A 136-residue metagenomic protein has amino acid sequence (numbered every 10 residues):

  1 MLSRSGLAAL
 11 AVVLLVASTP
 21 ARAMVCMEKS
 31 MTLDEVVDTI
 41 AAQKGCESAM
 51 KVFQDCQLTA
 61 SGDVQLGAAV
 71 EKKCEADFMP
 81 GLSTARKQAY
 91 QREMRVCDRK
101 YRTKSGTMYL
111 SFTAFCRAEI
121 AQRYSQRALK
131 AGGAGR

Functional and structural regions predicted by a protein language model:
M1-A9: Bacterial N-terminal signal peptides that target proteins for export
A8-A17: Bacterial N-terminal signal peptides
A17-S18, A131: Hydrophobic alpha-helical segments
T19-A23: Sec/Tat signal peptide C-region and signal peptidase I cleavage site
M24-R136: Mitochondrial intermembrane space
